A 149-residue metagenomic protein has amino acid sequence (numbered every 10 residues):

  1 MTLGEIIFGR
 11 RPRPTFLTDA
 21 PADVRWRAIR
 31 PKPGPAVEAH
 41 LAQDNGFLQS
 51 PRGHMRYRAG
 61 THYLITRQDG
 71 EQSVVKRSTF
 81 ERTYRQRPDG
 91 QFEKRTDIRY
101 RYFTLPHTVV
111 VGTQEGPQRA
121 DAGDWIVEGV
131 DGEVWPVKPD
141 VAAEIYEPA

Functional and structural regions predicted by a protein language model:
T2-E71, R77-D131, D140-A149: A motif-centric signal for short, conserved binding hotspots located in accessible loops or intrinsically disordered
